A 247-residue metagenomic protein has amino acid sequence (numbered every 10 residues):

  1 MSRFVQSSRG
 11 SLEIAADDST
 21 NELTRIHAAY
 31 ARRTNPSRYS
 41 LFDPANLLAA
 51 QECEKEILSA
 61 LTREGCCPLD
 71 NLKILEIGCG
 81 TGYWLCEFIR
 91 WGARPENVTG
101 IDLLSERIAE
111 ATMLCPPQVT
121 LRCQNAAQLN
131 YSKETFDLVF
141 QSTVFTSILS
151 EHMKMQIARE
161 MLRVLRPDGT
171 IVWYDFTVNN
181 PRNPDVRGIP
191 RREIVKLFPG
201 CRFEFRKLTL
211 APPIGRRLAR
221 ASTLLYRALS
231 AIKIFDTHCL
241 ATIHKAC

Functional and structural regions predicted by a protein language model:
S2-S40: N-terminal, positively charged/glycine-rich alpha-helical extensions of SAM-dependent methyltransferases
A50-D70, E87: Conserved alpha-helix/loop element of class I SAM-dependent methyltransferases that forms part of the SAM/SAH-binding
L75, T81-Q128: Class I SAM-dependent methyltransferase SAM/SAH-binding core
A127-V139: A short acidic, Gly/Pro-enriched loop at the edge of an enzyme's catalytic core that lines a small-molecule cofactor
M155-P167: A short glycine-rich, Lys/Arg-flanked "PGG" loop and its adjoining helix->strand segment in the class I
D168-D175: Conserved beta-strand signature within the Rossmann-like core of class I S-adenosyl-L-methionine
V186-C201, F205-K207: Short alpha-helix
R192, R206-C247: A C-terminal cap/extension of S-adenosyl-L-methionine-dependent methyltransferases that defines the acceptor-substrate
